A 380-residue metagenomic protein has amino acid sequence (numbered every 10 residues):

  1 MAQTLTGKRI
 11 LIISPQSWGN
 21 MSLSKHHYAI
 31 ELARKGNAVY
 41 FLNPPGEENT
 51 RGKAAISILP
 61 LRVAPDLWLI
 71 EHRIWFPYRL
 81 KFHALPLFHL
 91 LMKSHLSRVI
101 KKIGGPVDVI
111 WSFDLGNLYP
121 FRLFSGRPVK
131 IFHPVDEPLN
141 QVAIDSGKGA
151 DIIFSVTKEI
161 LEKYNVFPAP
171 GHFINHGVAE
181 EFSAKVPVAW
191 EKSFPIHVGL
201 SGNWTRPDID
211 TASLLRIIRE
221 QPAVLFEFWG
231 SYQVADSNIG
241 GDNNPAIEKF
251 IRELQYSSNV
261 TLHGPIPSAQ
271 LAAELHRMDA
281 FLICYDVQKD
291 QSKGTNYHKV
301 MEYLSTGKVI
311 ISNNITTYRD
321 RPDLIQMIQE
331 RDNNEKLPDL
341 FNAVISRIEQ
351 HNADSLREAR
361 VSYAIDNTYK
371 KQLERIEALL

Functional and structural regions predicted by a protein language model:
G19-L23, A269-E274, I283-L304, I311-P322: Nucleotide-sugar-dependent
G36, D279, G307-K308: A short alpha->beta transition loop at the rim of the catalytic pocket in nucleotide-sugar-dependent
Q141-I144, V178-F194: Acidic anion/phosphate-binding donor-loop and adjacent secondary structure in glycosyltransferase catalytic cores
E159, H176-G177: Carbohydrate-associated surface elements
W190-I209, L214-Q221, F226-W229, I365: Conserved donor-binding/catalytic core segment of Leloir-type glycosyltransferases
G230, I239-A272: Nucleotide-activated donor-binding/catalytic signature segment of Leloir-type glycosyltransferases, i.e., the conserved
R319-V344: Change "using UDP/GDP/dTDP sugars" to "using nucleotide sugars
D332-E335, E349-L380: A charged, aromatic-enriched C-terminal amphipathic alpha-helix characteristic of glycosyltransferases across folds
